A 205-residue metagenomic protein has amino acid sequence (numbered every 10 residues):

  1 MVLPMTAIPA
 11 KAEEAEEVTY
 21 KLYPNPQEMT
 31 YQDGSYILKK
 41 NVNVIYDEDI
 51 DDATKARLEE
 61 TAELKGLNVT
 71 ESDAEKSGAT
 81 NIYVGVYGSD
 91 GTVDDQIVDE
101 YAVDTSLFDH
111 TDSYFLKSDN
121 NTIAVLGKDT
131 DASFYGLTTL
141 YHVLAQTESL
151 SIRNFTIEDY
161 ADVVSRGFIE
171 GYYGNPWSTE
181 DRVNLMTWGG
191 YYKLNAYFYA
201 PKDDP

Functional and structural regions predicted by a protein language model:
V2-E16: Sec-dependent signal peptide cleavage junction
A12-D131, T139-D159: Acidic, contiguous N-terminal accessory segments
N81, T122-I123, G167, N195-F198: Beta-sheet entry/capping signal
S133-G136, S178: Short helix/loop capping segments that flank catalytic or ligand/cofactor-binding pockets
F155-Y173: N-terminal small/glycine-rich loop or linker at the start of catalytic domains across soluble metabolic enzymes
I169-P205: Aromatic-lined carbohydrate-binding surfaces of glycoside hydrolases
